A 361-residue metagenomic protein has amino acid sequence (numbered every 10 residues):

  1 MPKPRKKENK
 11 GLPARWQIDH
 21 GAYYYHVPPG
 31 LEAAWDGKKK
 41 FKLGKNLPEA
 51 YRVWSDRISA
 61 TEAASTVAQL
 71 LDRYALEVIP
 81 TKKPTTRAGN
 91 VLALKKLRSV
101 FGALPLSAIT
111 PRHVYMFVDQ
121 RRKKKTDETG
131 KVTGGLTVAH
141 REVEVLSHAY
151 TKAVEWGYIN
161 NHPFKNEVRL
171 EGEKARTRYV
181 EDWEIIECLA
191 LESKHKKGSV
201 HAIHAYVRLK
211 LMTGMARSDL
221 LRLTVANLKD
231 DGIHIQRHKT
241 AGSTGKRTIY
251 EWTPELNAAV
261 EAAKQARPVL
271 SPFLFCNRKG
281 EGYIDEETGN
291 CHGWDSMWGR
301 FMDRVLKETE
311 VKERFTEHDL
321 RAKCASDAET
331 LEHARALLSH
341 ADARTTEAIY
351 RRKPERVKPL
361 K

Functional and structural regions predicted by a protein language model:
R15-M116: N-terminal DNA-binding module of tyrosine recombinases/phage integrases
K42, L76-T151, E155-Y158, K174-T177 (+3 more regions): N-terminal core-binding DNA-recognition domain of tyrosine site-specific recombinases/integrases
I109, H201-I203, E310-E329: Short basic/aromatic active-site micro-motif
V132-L136, H140-E142, E155, I159-R217 (+1 more regions): Basic, Lys/Arg- and aromatic-enriched nucleic-acid-binding interface segment
E155, R208, M212, S218-D219 (+1 more regions): C-terminal catalytic core of tyrosine-transesterase DNA break-rejoin enzymes
N166-R169, R178, T213, S218-Q265: Conserved tyrosine-mediated DNA breakage-rejoining catalytic core shared by Y-recombinases
A226-G232, T330-I349: Short, polar N-cap/turn motifs at the start of nucleic acid-interacting alpha helices
T253-V311: Active-site/catalytic core of tyrosine-dependent DNA strand-transfer enzymes
